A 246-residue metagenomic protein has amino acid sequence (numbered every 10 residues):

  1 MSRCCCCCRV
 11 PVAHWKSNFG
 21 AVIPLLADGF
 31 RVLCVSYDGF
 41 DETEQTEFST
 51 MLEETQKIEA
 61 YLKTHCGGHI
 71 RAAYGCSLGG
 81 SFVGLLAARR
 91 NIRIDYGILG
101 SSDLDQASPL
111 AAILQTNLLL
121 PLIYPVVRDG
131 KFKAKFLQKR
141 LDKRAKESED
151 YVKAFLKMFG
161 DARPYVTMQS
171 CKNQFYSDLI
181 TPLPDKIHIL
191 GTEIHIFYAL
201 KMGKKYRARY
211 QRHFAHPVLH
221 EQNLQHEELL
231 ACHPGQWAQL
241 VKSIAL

Functional and structural regions predicted by a protein language model:
M1-E44: Conserved HGGG/HGGXW glycine-rich cap/lid loop of the alpha/beta-hydrolase fold
L33-Y74: Active-site loop/oxyanion-hole signature of alpha/beta-hydrolase fold enzymes
G75-V83: Gly/Ala-rich beta-loop-alpha elbow adjacent to hydrolase catalytic centers
A88, I94-V126: Flexible "cap/lid" loop of the alpha/beta hydrolase fold
S108-P109, D129-I187: Conserved alpha/beta-hydrolase catalytic His-Asp/Glu region
Q169-R212: Conserved serine/cysteine hydrolase catalytic core
F214-E227: Catalytic histidine neighborhood in serine/cysteine hydrolases with alpha/beta-hydrolase-type architecture
L224-W237: Catalytic histidine-centered segment of alpha/beta-hydrolase-like enzymes
